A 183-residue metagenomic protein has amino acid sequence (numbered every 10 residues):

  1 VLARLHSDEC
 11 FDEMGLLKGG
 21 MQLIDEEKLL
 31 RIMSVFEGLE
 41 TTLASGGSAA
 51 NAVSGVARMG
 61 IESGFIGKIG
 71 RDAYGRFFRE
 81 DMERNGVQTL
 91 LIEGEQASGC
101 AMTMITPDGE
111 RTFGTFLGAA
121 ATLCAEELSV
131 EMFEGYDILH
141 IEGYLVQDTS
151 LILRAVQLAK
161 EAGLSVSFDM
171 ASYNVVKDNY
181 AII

Functional and structural regions predicted by a protein language model:
V1-G19, T41, D81-E93, T103-I183: Ribokinase/PfkB-type carbohydrate-kinase core domain
V1-G64: Glycine-rich phosphate/adenosyl-contacting loop at the front of the ribokinase-like
S34, S63-T89: A glycine-rich beta-to-alpha transition motif near the start of alpha/beta enzyme domains, typified by
S45, R71, D148: Charged, low-complexity surface patches
A49-V53, G75, I152: A general structural signal for well-ordered alpha-helical segments in protein cores
S54, R58, E80, Q157: Short, well-ordered alpha-helices that flank and scaffold nucleotide-derived cofactor binding pockets
G70-R71, Q96, Y173-N174: Conserved beta-strand edge residues that scaffold enzyme active sites
S98-C100: Change "...and in nucleic-acid phosphodiester-cleaving endonucleases..." to "...and in nucleic-acid processing enzymes
